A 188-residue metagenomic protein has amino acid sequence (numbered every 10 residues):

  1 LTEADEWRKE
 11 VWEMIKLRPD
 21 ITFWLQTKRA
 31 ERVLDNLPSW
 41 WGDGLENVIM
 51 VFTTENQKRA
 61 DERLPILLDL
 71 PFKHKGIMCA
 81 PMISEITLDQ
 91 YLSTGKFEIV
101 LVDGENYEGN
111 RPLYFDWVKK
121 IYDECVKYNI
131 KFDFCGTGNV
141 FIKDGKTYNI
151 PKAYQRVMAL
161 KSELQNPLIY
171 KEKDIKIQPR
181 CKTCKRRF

Functional and structural regions predicted by a protein language model:
L1-N36, W40-E85, F97-Y114: Core AdoMet radical
I83, D89-F188: Auxiliary Fe-S-binding modules of radical SAM enzymes
